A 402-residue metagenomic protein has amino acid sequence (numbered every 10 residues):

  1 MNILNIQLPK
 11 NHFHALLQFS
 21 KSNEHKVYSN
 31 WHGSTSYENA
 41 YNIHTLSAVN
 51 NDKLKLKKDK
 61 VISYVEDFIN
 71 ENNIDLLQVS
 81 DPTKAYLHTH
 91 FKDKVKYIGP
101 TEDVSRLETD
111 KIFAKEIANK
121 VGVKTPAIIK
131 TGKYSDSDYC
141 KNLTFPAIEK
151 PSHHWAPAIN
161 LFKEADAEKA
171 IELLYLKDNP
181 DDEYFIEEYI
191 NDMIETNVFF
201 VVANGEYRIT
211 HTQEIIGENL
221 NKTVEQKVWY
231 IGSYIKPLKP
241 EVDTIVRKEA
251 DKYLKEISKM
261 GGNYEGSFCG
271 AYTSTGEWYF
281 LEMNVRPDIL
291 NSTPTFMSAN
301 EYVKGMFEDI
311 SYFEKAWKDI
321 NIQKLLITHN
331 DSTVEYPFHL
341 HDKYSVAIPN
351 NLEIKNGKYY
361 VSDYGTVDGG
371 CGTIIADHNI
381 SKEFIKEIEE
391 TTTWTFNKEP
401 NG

Functional and structural regions predicted by a protein language model:
M1-T101, E389: ATP-binding N-terminal substructure of ATP-dependent carboxylate-amine bond-forming enzymes
K92-N160, E164-A165: A conserved helix-loop-beta module that forms one wall/lid of the active-site cleft in ATP-utilizing catalytic domains
K124-P126, N160-M193, V228-G232, D251-S258: Conserved ATP-binding module of the ATP-grasp superfamily
S137, G305-G402: Peripheral (often C-terminal) accessory segments that flank ATP-dependent C-N-forming ligase machineries
P146-L173, I194-N197, G217-L238, T373: Glycine-rich phosphate-binding loop of ATP-grasp-fold ATP-dependent ligases
K169-T223, S267, A271-Y279: Phosphate-binding site of ATP-dependent enzymes
F200-K255, N284-A316: ATP-dependent carboxylate/phosphate-activation module, predominantly the ATP-grasp catalytic core and closely related
D251-S292, I322-E335: Conserved metal-phosphate-binding beta-hairpin within the catalytic cores of diverse ATP-dependent phosphoryl-transfer
